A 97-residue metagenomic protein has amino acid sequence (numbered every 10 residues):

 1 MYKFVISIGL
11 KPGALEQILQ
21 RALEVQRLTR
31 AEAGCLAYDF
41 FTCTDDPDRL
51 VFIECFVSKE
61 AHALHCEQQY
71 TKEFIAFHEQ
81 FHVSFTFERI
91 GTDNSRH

Functional and structural regions predicted by a protein language model:
Y2, F40-D48, I75-H97: Glycine-rich beta-strand-turn "strand-cap" elements at beta-sheet edges
Y2-I8: Active-site-flanking beta-strand signature of metal-NTP-handling nucleotidyl enzymes and homologous cyclase-like
G9-Q17: Short, surface-exposed ligand-recognition loops at beta-strand->loop->(often short) alpha-helix junctions that present
Q20: Short, acidic/polar
Q26-D48: Short, glycine- and small/hydrophobic-rich beta-strand elements in well-ordered beta-sheets
R30-L36, C55-E88: An amphipathic, aromatic/His-enriched active-site/gating alpha helix that lines ligand/cofactor pockets
V51-F52: Amphipathic, hydrophobic secondary-structure cores in small proteins
